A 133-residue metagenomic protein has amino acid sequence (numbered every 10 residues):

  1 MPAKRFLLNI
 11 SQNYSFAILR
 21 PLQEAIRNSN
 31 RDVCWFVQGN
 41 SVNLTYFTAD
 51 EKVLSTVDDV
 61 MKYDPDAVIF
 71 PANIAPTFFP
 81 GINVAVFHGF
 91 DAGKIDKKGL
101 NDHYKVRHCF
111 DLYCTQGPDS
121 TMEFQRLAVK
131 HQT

Functional and structural regions predicted by a protein language model:
P2-R5: Nucleotide donor/acceptor-binding cores
L7-T133: Active-site and donor-binding regions of nucleotide-sugar-utilizing enzymes
